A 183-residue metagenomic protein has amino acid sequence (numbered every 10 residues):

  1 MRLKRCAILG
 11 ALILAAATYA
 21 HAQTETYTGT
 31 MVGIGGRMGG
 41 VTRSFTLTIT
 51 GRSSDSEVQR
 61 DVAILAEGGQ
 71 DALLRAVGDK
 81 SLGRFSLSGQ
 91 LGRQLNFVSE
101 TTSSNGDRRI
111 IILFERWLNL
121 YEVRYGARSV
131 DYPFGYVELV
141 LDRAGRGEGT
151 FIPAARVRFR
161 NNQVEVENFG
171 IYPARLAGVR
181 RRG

Functional and structural regions predicted by a protein language model:
M1-L3: N-terminal secretory signal peptides that target proteins for export/translocation
A7-A17: Bacterial N-terminal signal peptides
T18-A22: Sec/Tat signal peptide C-region and signal peptidase I cleavage site
Q23-G183: Long, low-hydrophobicity ectodomains and other hydrophilic envelope-associated domains
